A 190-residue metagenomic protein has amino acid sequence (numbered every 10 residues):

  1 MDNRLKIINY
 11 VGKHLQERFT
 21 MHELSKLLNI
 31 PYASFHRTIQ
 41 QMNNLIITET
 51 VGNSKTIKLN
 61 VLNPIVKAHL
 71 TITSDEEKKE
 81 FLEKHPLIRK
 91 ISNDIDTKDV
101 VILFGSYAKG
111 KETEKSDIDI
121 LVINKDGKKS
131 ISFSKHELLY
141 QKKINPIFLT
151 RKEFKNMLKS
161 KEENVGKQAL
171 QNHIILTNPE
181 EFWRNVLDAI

Functional and structural regions predicted by a protein language model:
M1-T97, A108-K115, N124-I190: Catalytic core of pol beta-like nucleotidyltransferases
L103-S106: Glycine-rich beta-strand-to-loop/alpha-helix junction loops that act as flexible
I120-V122: Short beta-strand->loop micro-motif that forms the acidic, two-metal-ion catalytic signature in nucleotide-processing
